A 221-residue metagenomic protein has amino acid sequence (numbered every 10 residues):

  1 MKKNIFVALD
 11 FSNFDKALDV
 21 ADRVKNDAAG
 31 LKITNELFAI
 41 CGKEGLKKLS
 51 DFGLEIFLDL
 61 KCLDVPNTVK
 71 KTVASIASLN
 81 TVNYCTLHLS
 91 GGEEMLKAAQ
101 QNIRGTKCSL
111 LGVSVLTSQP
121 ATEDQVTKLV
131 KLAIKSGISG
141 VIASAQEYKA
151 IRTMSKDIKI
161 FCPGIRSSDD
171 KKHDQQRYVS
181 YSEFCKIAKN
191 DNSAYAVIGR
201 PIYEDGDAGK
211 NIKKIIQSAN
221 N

Functional and structural regions predicted by a protein language model:
M1-R23: N-terminal glycine-rich anion-binding loop in soluble enzyme alpha/beta folds
K2, D64-F161, I165-K172: Conserved anion-binding
V7, L31, K61, C85 (+5 more regions): Conserved, mostly hydrophobic/aromatic
V20, L58, N67-S78, D170-A194 (+1 more regions): Catalytic cores of alpha/beta
N26, F52, L79-N80, S136 (+1 more regions): Structural motif
A28-Y84: Metabolite-binding pocket within alpha/beta catalytic cores that recognizes anionic/polar moieties
N83-G92, V141, E147, R177-I212: Glycine-rich phosphate-binding active-site loops on the catalytic face of alpha/beta enzymes
L96-N102, P201-N221: C-terminal helical cap(s) of enzyme catalytic domains, especially alpha/beta-barrels
